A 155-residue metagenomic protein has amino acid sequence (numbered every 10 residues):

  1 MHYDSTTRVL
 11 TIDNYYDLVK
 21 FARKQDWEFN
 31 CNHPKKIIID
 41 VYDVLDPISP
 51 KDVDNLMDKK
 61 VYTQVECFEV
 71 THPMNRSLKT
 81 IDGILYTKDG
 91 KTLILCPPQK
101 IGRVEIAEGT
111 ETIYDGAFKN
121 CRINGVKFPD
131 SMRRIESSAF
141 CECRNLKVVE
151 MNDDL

Functional and structural regions predicted by a protein language model:
M1-Y3: The feature captures the LRR N-terminal capping module
T6-D17, C31-P47, D54-K91, L95-T112 (+2 more regions): Structural signature of tandem-repeat unit edges
K20-A22, E136: Short acidic, gly/pro-rich beta-turn/loop elements at beta-sheet edges and active-site/ligand-binding grooves
A22-E28: His/Asp/Glu-rich metal-coordinating catalytic cores of metallo-dependent phosphodiesterases/hydrolases acting on
